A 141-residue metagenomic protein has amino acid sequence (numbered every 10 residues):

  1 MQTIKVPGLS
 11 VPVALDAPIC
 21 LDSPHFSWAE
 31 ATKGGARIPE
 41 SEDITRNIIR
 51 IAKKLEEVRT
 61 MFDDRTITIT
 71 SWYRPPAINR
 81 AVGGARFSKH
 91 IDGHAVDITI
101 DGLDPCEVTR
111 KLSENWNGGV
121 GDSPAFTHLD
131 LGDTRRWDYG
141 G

Functional and structural regions predicted by a protein language model:
M1-M61, G132: Extracytoplasmic cell-surface/polysaccharide-interacting catalytic and binding patches
T3-K5, F87-G141: Catalytic cores and adjacent binding grooves of peptidoglycan-active enzymes
L21-S23, T68, A85, K111 (+1 more regions): Alpha-helical structural elements
S23-H25, E30-T32, A77, V82 (+3 more regions): Solvent-exposed, flexible loop/coil residues
R37-I38, M61-T70, I91, V96-I100: A generic short-segment signal for beta-strand/edge and adjacent turn/coil regions
E42-A52, W72, P76, D92 (+1 more regions): Generic alpha-helical scaffold signal
R50-G83: Extended, low-complexity, intrinsically disordered C-terminal regulatory tails of eukaryotic serine/threonine kinases
